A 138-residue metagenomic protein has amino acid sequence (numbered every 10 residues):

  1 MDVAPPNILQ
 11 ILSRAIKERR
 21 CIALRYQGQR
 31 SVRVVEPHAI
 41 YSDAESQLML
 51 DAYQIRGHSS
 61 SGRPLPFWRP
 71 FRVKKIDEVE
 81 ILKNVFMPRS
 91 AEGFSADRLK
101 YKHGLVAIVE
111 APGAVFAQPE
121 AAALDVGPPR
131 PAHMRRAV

Functional and structural regions predicted by a protein language model:
M1-V138: Core beta-strand-centered patch of the WYL/Sm-like small regulatory domain
